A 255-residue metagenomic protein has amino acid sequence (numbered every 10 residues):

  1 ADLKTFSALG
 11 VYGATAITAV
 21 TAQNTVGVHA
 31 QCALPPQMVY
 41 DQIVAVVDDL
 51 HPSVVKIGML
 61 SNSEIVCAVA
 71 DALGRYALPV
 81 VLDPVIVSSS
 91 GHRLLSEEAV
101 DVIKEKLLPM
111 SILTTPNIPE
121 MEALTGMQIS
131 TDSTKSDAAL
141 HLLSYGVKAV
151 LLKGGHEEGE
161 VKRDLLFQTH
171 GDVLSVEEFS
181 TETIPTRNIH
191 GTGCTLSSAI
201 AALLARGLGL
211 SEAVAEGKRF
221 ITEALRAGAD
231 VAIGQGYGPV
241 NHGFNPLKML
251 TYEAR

Functional and structural regions predicted by a protein language model:
A1-S89, G243-P246: Conserved N-terminal subdomain of the carbohydrate kinase-like
L9, V46-P52, Y76, M110-T114 (+6 more regions): Change "in soluble alpha/beta enzymes" to "in soluble alpha/beta proteins
A30-M38, G91-L108: Conserved phosphate-binding/catalytic loop of the ribokinase/pfkB sugar-kinase fold
E97-S175: Conserved phosphate/ATP/ADP-binding segment of small-molecule kinases
E122-A123, T186-L210: Short, small-residue alpha-helix embedded
K135-L143, E177-F179, G209-L225: Short, well-structured alpha-helical segments that form the helix of a local strand-helix-strand
V176-H190: Short pre-catalytic strand/loop immediately N-terminal to key active-site residues, enriched for Gly-Thr
E212-R255: Charged C-terminal helix
